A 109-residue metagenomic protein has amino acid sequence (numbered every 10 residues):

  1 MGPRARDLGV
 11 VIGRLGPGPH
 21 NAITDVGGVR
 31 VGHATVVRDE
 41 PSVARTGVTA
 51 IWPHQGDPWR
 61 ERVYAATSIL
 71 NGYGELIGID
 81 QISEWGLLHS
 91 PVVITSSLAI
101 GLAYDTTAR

Functional and structural regions predicted by a protein language model:
M1-R109: Alpha/propeptide regions of enzymes that mature by internal proteolysis
